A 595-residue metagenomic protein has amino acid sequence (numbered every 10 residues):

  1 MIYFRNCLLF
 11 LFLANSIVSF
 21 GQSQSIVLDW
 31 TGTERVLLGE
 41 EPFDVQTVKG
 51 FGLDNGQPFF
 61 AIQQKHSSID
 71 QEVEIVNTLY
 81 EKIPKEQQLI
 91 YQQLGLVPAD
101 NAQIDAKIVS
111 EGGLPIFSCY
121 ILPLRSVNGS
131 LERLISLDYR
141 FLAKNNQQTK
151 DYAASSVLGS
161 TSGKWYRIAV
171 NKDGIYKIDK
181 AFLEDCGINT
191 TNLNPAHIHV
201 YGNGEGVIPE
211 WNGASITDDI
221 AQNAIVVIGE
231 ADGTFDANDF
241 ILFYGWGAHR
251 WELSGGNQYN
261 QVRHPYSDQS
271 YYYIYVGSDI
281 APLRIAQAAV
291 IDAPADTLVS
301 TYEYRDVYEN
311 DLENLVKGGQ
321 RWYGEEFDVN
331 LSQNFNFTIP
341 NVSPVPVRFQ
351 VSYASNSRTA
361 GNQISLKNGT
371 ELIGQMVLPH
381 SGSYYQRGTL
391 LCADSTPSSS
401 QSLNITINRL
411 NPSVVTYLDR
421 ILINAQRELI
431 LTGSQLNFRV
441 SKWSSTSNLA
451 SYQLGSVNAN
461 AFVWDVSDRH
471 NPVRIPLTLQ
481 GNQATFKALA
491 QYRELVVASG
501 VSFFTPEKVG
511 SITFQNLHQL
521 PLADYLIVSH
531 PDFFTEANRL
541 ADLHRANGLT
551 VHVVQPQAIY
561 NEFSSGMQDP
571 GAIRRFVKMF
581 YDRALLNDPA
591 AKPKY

Functional and structural regions predicted by a protein language model:
M1-S25: Bacterial Sec-dependent N-terminal signal peptides
Q22-T550, P556-I559, D569-P593: Extracellular pro-sequences of secreted precursors
S564-S565: Outer-membrane beta-barrel proteins
